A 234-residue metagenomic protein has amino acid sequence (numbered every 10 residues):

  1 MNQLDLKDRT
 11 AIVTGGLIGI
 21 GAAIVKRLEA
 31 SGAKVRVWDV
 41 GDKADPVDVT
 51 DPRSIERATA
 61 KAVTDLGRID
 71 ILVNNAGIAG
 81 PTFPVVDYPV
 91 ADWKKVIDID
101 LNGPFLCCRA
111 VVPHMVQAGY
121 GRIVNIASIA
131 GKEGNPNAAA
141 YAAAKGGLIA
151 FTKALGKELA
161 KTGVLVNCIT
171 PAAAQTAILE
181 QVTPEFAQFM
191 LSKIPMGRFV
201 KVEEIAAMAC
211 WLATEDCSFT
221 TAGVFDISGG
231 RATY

Functional and structural regions predicted by a protein language model:
M1-N2, T82, E133, C210 (+1 more regions): Short C-terminal tail/terminal secondary-structure segment of NAD(P)H-dependent dehydrogenase/reductase domains
V47-A58, V90, E203: The beta1-alpha1 cofactor-binding region of Rossmann-like NAD(H)/NADP(H)-dependent oxidoreductases
F83-V85, D92-I97, L179, F186 (+1 more regions): Substrate-binding pocket helix/loop in short-chain dehydrogenase/reductase
V86-F105, Y120, V124, L148 (+1 more regions): Catalytic Tyr-X3-Lys loop
C108, A144, T152: Active-site helix of classical SDR
P113, K157-K161: Alpha-helical segment proximal to the catalytic Tyr-Lys
S128: Residue(s) in the substrate-gating loop at a strand-loop-helix junction that position the organic substrate next
A160, L165, T220-A222: Short, small/polar-rich loop/turn modules that mediate ligand/substrate recognition or access, typified
